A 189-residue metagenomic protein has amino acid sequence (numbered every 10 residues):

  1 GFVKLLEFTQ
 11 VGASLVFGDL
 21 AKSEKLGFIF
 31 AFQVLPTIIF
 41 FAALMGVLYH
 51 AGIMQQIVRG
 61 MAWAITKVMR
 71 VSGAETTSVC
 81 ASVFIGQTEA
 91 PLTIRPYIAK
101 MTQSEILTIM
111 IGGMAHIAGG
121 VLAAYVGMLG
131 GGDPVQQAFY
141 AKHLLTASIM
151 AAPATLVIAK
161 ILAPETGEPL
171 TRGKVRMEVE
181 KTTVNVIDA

Functional and structural regions predicted by a protein language model:
G1-T37: Interfacial loop/helix-cap signal at membrane boundaries in integral membrane proteins
V3-E7, Q56-R70, S82, P96-A99 (+1 more regions): Short amphipathic alpha-helical coupling elements at transmembrane boundaries
F8, G12, F41-M45, H50 (+6 more regions): Alpha-helical transmembrane segments of polytopic integral membrane proteins, especially the permease/helical cores
V16-L26, I65-T66, A90-K100, E180-D188: Cytosolic juxtamembrane amphipathic/interface segments immediately preceding and feeding into a transmembrane helix
I29-A51, K67-Q87: Hydrophobic alpha-helical transmembrane segments of multi-pass integral membrane proteins, predominantly secondary
I38-A42, Y140-I158: Alpha-helical transmembrane segments
V68-L129: Alpha-helical membrane segments and immediately flanking helix-loop junctions that form or couple to the substrate/ion
I149-D188: Long, contiguous bundles of hydrophobic transmembrane helices that form the permeation core of multi-pass
